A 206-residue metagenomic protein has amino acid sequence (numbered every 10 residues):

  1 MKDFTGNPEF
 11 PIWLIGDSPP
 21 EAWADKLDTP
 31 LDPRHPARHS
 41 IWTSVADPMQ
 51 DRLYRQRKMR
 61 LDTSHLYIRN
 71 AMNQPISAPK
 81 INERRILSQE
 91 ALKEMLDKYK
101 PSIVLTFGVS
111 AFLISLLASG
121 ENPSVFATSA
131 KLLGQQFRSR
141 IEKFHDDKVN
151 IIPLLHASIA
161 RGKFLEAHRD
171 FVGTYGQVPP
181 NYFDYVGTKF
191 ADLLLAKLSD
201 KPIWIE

Functional and structural regions predicted by a protein language model:
M1-H65, S124-T128: Adenosine ribonucleotide-centric catalytic and binding domains
I12-L14, H65-A71, I151-L154: Conserved beta-strand scaffold positions in the cores of enzyme catalytic domains, especially in NTP/NDP-utilizing
D17-S18, A71, T106-A111, H156: Short, well-ordered beta-to-alpha junction loops that form the rim of enzyme active sites and present histidine/acidic
E21-D25, P75-A78, A111-A118, I159-F164: Short catalytic/ligand-binding loop motif for oxyanion handling, primarily in non-cytosolic enzymes, centered on
R60, D97-Y99, K143-D146: Short, conserved loop/helix-junction motifs that constitute active-site signature segments in enzyme catalytic cores
Y67-E94: Charged, often glycine-rich, active-site loop that binds/positions anionic groups
E83-R84, Q89, E121-E206: C-terminal capping/extension of enzyme domains
L92-V109: Proline-aspartate-enriched helix->loop->beta-strand connector
